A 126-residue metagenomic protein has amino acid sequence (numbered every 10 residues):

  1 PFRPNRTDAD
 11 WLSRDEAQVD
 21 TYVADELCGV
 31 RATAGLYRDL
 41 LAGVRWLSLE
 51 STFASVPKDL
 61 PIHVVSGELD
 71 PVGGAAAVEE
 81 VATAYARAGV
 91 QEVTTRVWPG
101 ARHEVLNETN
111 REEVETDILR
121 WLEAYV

Functional and structural regions predicted by a protein language model:
P1-L27: Alpha/beta-hydrolase-fold enzymes
T33-A54: Active-site nucleophile elbow and catalytic-triad environment of alpha/beta-hydrolase enzymes
V56-I62, A88-E92: Short, proline-enriched alpha-helix->beta-strand connector loops that line the catalytic pocket of alpha/beta-hydrolase
V64-S66: Short beta-strand/loop motif that positions the catalytic acidic residue of the alpha/beta-hydrolase fold
E68-D70, A101-R102: Acidic beta-to-alpha connecting loop that harbors the catalytic carboxylate
P71-E80: Conserved alpha/beta-hydrolase "acid-adjacent" motif
V81-A84, V114: A general structural detector for well-ordered alpha-helical segments in enzyme core domains, enriched
A88-V126: Catalytic active-site module of serine/aspartate enzymes centered on a nucleophile-bearing elbow/loop
